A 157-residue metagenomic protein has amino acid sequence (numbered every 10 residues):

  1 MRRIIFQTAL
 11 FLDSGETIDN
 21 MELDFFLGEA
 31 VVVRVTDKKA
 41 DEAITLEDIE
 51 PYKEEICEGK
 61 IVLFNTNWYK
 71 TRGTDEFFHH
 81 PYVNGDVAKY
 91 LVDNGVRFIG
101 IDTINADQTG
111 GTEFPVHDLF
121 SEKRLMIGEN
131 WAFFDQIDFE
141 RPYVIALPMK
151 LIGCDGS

Functional and structural regions predicted by a protein language model:
M1-S157: Active-/binding-site microenvironments in catalytic and ligand-binding cores
